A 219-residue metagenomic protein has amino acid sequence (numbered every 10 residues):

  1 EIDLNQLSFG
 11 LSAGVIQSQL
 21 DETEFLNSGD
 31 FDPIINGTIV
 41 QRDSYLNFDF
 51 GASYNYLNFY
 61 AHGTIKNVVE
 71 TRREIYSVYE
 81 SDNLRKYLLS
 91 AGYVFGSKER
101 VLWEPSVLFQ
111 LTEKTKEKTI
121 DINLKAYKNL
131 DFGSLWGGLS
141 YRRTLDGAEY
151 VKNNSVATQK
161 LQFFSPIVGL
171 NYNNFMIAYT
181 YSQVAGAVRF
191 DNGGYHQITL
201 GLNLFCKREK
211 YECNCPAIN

Functional and structural regions predicted by a protein language model:
E1-S97, P105, R208, A217-N219: Outer-membrane pore/translocation modules
Y60, S81-N219: Outer membrane beta-barrel transmembrane domains
